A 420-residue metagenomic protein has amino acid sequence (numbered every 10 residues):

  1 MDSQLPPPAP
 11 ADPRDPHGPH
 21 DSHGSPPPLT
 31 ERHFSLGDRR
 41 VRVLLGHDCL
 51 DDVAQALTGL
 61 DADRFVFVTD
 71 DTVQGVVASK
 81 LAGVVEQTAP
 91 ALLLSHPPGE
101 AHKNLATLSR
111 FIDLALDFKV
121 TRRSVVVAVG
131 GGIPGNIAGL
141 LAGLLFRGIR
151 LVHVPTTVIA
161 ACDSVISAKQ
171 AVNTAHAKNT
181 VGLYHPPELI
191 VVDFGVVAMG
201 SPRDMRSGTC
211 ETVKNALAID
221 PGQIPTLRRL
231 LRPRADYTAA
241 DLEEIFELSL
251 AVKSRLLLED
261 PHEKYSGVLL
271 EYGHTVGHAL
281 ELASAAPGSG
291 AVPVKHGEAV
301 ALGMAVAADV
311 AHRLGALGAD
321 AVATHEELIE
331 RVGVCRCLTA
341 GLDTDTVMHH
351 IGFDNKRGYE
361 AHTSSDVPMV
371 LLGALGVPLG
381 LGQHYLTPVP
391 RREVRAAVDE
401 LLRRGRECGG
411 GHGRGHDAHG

Functional and structural regions predicted by a protein language model:
D2-P6, H23-V125, L379-L381: ATP/NTP phosphate-donor binding region
P8-S25, G410-H419: Compositionally biased, intrinsically disordered low-complexity segments enriched for polar/charged residues
T30, C210-T212, A316-G420: C-terminal charged capping/lid subdomain of soluble metabolic enzymes
S35, K119-T121, L144-F146, N173-T174 (+5 more regions): Solvent-exposed alpha-helices and their adjacent loops that cap or buttress functional pockets in soluble metabolic
L44, L140-P233: A glycine/threonine-rich phosphate-anchoring loop and its flanking beta-alpha core in nucleotide/phosphate-binding
F118-L141, L145-T156: A short, small-residue-rich loop immediately preceding and capping a beta-strand
T226-V347: Active-site segments that bind and position negatively charged phosphate/pyrophosphate groups
